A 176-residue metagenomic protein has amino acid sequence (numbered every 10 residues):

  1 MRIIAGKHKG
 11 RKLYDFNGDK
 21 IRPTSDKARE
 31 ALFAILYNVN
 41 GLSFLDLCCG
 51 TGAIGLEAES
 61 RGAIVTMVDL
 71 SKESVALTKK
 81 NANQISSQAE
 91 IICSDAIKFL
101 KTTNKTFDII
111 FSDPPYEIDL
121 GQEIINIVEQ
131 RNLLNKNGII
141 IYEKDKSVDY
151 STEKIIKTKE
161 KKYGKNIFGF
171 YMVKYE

Functional and structural regions predicted by a protein language model:
M1-E176: Class I S-adenosyl-L-methionine-dependent methyltransferase catalytic core
